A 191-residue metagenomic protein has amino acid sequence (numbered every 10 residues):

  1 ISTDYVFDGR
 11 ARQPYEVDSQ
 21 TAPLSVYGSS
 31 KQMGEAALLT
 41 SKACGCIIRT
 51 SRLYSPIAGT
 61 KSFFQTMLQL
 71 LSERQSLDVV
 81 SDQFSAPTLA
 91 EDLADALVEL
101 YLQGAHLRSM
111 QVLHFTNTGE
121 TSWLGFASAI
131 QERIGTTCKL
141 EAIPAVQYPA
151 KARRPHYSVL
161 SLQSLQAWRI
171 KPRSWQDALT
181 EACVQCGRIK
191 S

Functional and structural regions predicted by a protein language model:
T3, T50, A145: Active-site loop/turn elements of alpha/beta-hydrolase fold enzymes, especially the short glycine-/histidine-rich
V6-I48, Y54-S55: Catalytic helix-loop patch of NAD(P)-dependent Rossmann-fold dehydrogenases
P23-S30, T60, D82, L89: The catalytic Tyr-centered alpha-helix of NAD(P)H-dependent dehydrogenases
A36-S85, D92, V98-E99: NAD(P)-dependent short-chain dehydrogenase/reductase
V79-F84, Q111-E120, A167: Glycine-rich Rossmann NAD(P)(H)-binding loop
A96, Q103-A152: Mid/C-terminal beta-alpha module of Rossmann-like enzyme folds, strongest in SDR-family dehydrogenases/epimerases
Y101-A105, I134, C183-K190: Short, hydrophobic alpha-helical segments
E120-S128, I143-K190: Conserved C-terminal active-site "lid" loop/helix of NAD(P)H-dependent oxidoreductases that clamps the redox cofactor
